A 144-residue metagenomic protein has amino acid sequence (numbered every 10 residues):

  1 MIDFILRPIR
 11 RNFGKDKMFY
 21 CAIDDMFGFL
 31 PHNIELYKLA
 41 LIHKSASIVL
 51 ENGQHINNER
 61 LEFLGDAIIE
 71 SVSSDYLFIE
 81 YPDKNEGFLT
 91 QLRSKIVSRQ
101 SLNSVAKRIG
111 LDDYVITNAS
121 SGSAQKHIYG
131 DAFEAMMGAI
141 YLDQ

Functional and structural regions predicted by a protein language model:
I2-Q144: RNase III-family endoribonuclease catalytic core
